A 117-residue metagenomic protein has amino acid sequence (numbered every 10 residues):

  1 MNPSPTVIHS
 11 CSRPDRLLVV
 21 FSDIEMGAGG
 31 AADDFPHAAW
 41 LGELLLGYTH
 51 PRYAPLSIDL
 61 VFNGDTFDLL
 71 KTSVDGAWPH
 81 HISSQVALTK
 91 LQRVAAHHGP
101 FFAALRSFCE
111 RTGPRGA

Functional and structural regions predicted by a protein language model:
M1-A96: N-terminal active-site segment of His-dependent metallophosphoesterases
Y53-A54, H97-A117: A structural motif corresponding to the C-terminal end of an alpha-helix and its immediate exit/capping segment
